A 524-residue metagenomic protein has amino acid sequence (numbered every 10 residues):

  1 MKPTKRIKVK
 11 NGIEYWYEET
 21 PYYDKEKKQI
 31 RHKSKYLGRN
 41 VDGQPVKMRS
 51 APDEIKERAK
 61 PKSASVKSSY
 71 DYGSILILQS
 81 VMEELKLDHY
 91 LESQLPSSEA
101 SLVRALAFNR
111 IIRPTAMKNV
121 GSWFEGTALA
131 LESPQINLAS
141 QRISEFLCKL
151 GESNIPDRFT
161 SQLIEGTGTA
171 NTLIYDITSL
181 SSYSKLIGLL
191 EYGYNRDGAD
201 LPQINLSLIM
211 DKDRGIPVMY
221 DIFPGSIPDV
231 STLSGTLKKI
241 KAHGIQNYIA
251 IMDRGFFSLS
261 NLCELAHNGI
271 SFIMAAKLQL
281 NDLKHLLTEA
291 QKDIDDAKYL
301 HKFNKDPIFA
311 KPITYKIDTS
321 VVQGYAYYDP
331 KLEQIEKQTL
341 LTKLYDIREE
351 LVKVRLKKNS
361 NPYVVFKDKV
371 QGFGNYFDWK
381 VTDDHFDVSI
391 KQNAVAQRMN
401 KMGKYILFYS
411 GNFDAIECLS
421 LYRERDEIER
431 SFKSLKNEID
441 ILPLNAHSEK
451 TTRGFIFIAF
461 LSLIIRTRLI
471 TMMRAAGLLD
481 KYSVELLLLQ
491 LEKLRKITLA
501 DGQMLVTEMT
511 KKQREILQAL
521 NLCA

Functional and structural regions predicted by a protein language model:
M1-L189, L206-M219, S226, S234 (+3 more regions): Dynamic "connector" segments at or just before major functional cores
E18, V120, I174-D176, G215 (+5 more regions): Conserved structural-core and active-site-/substrate-pathway-adjacent residues in large, well-folded domains of enzymes
K25, T127-Q135, S153, G166-T169 (+5 more regions): Secondary-structure transition/capping motifs at alpha-helix termini and the adjoining loop/turn into the next element
P202, I222, G269-L421, A475 (+1 more regions): An anionic, glycine-rich sequence signature occurring as long contiguous blocks
D221-H243: Active-site beta-loop-alpha junctions of metal-dependent nucleic acid enzymes, especially the RNase H-like/DDE
I251-S260, L278-N281, K450-T452: Acidic, metal-coordinating catalytic cores used for nucleic-acid/nucleotide bond scission and strand-transfer chemistry
C418-N445: Short amphipathic alpha-helical "interface-anchor" segments enriched in bulky aromatics
S448-I470: Basic, amphipathic alpha-helical segments enriched in Lys/Arg and hydrophobic/aromatic residues
